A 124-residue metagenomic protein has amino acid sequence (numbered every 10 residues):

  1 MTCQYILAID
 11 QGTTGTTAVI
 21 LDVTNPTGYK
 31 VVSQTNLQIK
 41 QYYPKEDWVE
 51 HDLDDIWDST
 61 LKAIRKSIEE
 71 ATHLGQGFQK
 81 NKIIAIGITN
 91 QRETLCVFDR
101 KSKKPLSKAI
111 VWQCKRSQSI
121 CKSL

Functional and structural regions predicted by a protein language model:
M1-S107, S119: N-terminal glycine/serine-rich phosphate-binding loop of ATP-dependent small-molecule kinases, especially carbohydrate
L106-C114: A mobile, often basic/glycine-rich helix-loop segment that functions as the active-site lid/recognition loop
Q113-L124: Glycine-rich phosphate-binding loop plus the immediately following alpha-helix
